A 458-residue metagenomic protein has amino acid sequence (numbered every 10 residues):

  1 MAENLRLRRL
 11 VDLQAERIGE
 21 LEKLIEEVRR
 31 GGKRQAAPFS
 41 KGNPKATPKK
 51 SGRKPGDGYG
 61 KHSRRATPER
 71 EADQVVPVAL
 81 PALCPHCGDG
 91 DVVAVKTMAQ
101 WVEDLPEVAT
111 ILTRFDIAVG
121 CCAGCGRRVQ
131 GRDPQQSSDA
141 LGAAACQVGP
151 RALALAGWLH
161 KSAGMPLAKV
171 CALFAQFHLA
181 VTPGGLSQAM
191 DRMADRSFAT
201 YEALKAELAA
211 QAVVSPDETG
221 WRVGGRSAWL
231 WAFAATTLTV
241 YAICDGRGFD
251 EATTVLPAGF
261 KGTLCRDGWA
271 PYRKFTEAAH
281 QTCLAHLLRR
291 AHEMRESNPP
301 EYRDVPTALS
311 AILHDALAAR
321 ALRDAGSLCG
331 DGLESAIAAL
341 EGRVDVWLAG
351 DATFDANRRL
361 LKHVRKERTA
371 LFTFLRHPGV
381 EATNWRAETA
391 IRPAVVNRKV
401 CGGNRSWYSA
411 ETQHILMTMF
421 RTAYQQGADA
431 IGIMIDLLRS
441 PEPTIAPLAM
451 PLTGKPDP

Functional and structural regions predicted by a protein language model:
M1-Q147, P216, R222: Short, flexible loop/hinge motifs at secondary-structure junctions
L5-Q14, P81, F115-P458: Catalytic center-proximal scaffold of phosphoryl-transfer enzymes
